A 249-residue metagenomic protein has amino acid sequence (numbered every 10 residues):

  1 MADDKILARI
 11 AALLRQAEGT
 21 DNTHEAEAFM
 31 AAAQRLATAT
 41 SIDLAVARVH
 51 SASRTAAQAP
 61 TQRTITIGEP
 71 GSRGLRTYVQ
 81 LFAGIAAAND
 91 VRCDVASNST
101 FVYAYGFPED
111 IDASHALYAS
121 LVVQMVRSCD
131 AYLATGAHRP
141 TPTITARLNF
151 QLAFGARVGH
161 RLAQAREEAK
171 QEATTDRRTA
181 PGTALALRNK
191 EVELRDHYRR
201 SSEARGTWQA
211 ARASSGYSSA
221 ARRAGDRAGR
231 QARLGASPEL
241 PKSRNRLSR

Functional and structural regions predicted by a protein language model:
M1-Q62: Long alpha-helical, hydrophobic tracts
D3-D4, I42-R249: Extended, helix-rich structural scaffolds rather than catalytic motifs
